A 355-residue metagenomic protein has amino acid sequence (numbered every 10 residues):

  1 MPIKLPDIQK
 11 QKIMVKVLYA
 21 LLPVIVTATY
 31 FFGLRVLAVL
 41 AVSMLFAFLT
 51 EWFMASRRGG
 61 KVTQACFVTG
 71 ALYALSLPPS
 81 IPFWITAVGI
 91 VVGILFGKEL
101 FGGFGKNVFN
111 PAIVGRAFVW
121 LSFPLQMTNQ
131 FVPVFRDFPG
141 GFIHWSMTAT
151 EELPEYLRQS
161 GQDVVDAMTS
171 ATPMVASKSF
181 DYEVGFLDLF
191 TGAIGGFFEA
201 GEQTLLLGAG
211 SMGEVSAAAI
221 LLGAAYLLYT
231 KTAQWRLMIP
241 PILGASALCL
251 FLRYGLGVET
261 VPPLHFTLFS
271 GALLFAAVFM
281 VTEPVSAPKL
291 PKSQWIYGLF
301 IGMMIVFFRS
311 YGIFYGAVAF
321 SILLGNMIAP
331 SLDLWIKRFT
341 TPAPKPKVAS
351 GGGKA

Functional and structural regions predicted by a protein language model:
M1-V15, S310-A355: Cytosolic-side transmembrane-helix boundaries in multi-pass membrane proteins
M1-W52, V348-A355: N-terminal signal-anchor module of multipass membrane proteins
A20-T27, F46-E51, C66-L75, I90-I94 (+4 more regions): Hydrophobic, membrane-inserted alpha-helices
F31-L45, S80-G89, Q203-A217, T260-L273: Structural signature of hydrophobic alpha-helical transmembrane segments
G60-T69, T86-V91, K106-A117, W235-L243 (+2 more regions): Cytoplasmic-side transmembrane-helix entry/capping segments in multi-pass membrane proteins
T69-M147: A generic, well-ordered mixed alpha/beta core segment in the N-terminal half of proteins
V108, A112, L264-L273, Q294 (+1 more regions): Loop-to-transmembrane alpha-helix initiation sites
P111-I220: Long hydrophobic alpha-helical segments that form multi-pass transmembrane helix bundles in integral membrane proteins
